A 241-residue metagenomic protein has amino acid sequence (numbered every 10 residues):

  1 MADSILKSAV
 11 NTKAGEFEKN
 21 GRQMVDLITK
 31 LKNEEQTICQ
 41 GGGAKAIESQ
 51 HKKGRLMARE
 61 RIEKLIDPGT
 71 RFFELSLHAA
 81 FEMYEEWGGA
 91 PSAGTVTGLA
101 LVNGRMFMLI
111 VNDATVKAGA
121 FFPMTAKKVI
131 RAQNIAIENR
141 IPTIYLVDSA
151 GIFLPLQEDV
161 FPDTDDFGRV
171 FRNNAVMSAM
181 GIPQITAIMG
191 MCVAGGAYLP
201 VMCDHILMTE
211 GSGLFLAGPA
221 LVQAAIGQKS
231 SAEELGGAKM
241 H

Functional and structural regions predicted by a protein language model:
M1-A79, V201, A217-H241: Amphipathic alpha-helical segments at domain termini/boundaries
L6, A118, M189: Generic anion/oxyanion-binding catalytic loop in active/binding sites
K13-F17, L27-N33, V96-V102, I135-P142 (+3 more regions): Short, functional N-terminal and low-complexity linear motifs
E35-Q36, Y84-G88, V193-A194: Intrinsically disordered, low-complexity segments enriched in polar/charged residues with Gly/Pro, especially when
E48-I185: Long, structured ligand/cofactor-binding scaffold of large enzymes
V147-H241: Conserved catalytic cores of soluble enzyme domains, especially glycine-rich substrate-binding beta-alpha loops
